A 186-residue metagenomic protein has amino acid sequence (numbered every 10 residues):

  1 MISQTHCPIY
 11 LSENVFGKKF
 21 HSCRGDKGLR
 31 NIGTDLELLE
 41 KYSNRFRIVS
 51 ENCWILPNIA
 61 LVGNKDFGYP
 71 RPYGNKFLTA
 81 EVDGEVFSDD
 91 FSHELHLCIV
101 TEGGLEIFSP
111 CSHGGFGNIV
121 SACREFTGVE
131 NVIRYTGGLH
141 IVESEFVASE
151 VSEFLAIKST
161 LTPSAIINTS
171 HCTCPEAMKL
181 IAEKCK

Functional and structural regions predicted by a protein language model:
M1-E51, N64-G74, S159-I166: Active-site HxH/HxHxD metal-binding segment of metal-dependent hydrolases
I2-S3, N52, L56, V120-T127: Short amphipathic alpha-helices and their capping/turn segments at secondary-structure boundaries
P8, F87-H96, V100-K186: Cap/insert and terminal regions of metallo-dependent hydrolase folds
K19, L56, G63, Y69-P72 (+2 more regions): Short acidic/glycine-rich loop or secondary-structure boundary segments that cap or lie
R24-L29, G33, E51-E102: Active-site-proximal loop/helix segment associated with metal-binding centers of metalloenzymes
S43-F46, N58, K184-K186: Active-site regions of enzymes building and remodeling cell-envelope glycoconjugates
